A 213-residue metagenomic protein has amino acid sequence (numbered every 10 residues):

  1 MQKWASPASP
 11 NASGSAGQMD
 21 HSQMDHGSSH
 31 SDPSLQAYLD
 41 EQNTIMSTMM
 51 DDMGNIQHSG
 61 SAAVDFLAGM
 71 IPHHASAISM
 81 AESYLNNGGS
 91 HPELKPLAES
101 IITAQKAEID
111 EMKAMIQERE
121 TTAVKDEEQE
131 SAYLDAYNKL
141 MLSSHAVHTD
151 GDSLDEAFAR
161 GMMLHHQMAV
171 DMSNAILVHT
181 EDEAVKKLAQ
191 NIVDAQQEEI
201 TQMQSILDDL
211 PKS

Functional and structural regions predicted by a protein language model:
Q2-S213: All-alpha RGS (Regulator of G-protein Signaling) helical domain and cognate RGS-like helical scaffolds
